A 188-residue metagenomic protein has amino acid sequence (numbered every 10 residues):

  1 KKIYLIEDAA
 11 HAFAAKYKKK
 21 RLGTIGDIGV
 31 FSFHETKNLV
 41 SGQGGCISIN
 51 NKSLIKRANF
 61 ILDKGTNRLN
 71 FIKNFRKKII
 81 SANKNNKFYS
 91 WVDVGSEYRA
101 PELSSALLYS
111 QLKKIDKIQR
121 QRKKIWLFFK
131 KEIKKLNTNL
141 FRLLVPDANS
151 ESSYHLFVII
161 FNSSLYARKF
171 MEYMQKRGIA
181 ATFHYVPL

Functional and structural regions predicted by a protein language model:
K1-S32, N38: Conserved PLP phosphate-binding loop immediately N-terminal to the Schiff-base lysine helix in PLP-dependent enzymes
Y4, K16, K52-L188: PLP-dependent aminotransferase class I/II
A12, T36-N38, G44, K123 (+1 more regions): Hydrophobic alpha-helical segments, especially transmembrane helices and their immediate juxtamembrane helical caps
T24-L69, E102: Active-site PLP attachment segment
